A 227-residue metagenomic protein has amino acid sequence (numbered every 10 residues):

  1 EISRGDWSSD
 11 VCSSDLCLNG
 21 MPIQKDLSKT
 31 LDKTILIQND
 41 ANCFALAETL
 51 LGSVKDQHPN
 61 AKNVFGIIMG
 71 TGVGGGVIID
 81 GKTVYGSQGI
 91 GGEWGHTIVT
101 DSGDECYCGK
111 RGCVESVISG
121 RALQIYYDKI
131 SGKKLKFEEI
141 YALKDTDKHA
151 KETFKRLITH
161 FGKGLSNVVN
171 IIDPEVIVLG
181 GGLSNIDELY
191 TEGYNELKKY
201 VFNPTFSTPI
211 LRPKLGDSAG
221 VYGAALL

Functional and structural regions predicted by a protein language model:
R4, S8-S9, K25-K33, L50-A61 (+2 more regions): ATP-binding/phosphotransfer module of carbohydrate and carboxylate kinases, centering on a glycine-rich
S8-G20: A charged helix-plus-loop insertion that forms the helical arch/lid used to bind and gate nucleic-acid substrates
L36, V64-I68, G74, Y107: Short glycine-aspartate micro-motif
Q38-G52: Conserved PLP phosphate-binding loop immediately N-terminal to the Schiff-base lysine helix in PLP-dependent enzymes
D40, G70, A224: Active-site glycine-centered loops adjacent to acidic/histidine catalytic or metal-binding residues that shape
G74-I78, T97: Short beta-strand scaffold segments in enzyme catalytic cores
I90-E93: Structural signature of FAD isoalloxazine-binding scaffolds in flavoprotein oxidoreductases
